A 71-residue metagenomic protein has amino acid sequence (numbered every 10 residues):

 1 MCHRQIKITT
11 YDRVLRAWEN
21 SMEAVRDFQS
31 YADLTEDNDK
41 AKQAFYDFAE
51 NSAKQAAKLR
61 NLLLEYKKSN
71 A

Functional and structural regions predicted by a protein language model:
M1-A71: Iron-associated oxidoreductase/ferritin-like identity signal
